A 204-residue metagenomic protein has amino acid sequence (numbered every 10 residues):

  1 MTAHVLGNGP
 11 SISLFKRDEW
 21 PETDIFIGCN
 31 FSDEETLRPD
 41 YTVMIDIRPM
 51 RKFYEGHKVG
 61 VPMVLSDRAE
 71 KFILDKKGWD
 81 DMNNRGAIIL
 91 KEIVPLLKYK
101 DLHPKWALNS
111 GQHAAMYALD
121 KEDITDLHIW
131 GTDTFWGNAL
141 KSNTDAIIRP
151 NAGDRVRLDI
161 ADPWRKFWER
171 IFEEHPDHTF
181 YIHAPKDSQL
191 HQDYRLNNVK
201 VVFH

Functional and structural regions predicted by a protein language model:
M1-H204: Metal-ion/cofactor- or nucleotide/acyl-coenzyme-handling active-site neighborhoods
